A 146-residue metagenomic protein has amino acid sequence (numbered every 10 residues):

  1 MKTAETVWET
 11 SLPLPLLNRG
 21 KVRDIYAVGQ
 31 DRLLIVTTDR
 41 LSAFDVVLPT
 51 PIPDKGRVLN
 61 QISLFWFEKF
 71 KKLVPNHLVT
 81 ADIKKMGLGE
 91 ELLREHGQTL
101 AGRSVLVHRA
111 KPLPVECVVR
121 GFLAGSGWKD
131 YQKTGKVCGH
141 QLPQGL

Functional and structural regions predicted by a protein language model:
K2-L146: Active-site loop/lid in soluble adenylation, ligation, and acyl-transfer enzymes
